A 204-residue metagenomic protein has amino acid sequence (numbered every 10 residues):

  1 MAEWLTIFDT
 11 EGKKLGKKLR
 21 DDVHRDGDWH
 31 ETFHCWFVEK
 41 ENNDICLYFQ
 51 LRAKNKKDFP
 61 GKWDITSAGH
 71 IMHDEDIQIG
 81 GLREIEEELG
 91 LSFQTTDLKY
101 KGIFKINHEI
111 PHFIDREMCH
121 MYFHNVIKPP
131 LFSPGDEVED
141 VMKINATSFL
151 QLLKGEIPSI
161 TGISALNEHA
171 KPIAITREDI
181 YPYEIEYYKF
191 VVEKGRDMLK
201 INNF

Functional and structural regions predicted by a protein language model:
M1-N43: Acidic, metal-coordinating catalytic segment for phosphate/diphosphate chemistry, firing primarily on the Nudix
E3, E31-F33, S67, Y100 (+2 more regions): Residues that flank catalytic or metal-binding motifs in active/ligand-binding sites
D22-F33, D44-R83, E87: Conserved Nudix-box catalytic region and its N-terminal flanking loop in Nudix hydrolases and closely related
V38-D44, K54-K56, I127-P129: Short, charged/polar surface micro-motifs in flexible loops or helix N-caps
S92-G102: A short coil-to-beta-strand element that immediately follows conserved catalytic motifs
G102-E109, F113-F204: Nudix hydrolase/Nudix homology domain
